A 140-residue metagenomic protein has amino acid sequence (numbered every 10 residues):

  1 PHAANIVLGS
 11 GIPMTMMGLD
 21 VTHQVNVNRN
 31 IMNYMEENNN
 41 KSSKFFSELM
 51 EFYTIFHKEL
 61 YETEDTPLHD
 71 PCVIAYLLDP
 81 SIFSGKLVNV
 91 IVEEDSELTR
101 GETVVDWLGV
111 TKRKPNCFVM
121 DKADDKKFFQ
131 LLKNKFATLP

Functional and structural regions predicted by a protein language model:
P1-G9: Active-site glycine-rich loop that binds ribose-phosphate moieties when present
H2, M14-P140: Conformational coupling and interaction surfaces
